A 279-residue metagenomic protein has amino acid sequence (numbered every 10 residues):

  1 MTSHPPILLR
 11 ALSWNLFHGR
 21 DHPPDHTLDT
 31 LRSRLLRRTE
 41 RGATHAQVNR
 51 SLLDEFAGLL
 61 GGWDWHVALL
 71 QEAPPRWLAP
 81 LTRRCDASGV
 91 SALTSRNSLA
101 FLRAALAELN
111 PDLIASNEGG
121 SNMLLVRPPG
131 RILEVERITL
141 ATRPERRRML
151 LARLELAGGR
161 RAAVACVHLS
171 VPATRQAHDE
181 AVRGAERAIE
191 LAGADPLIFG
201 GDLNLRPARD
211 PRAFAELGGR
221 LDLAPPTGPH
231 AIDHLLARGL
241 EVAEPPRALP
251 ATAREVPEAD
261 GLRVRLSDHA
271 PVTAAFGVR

Functional and structural regions predicted by a protein language model:
M1-R84, S91-A104, R279: N-terminal, active-site-proximal structural segment of metallo-dependent hydrolase catalytic domains
I7-R10, E118-S121, R146-L150, A165 (+2 more regions): Residues that flank catalytic or metal-binding motifs in active/ligand-binding sites
A11-L16, F56-L81, L125, A152 (+5 more regions): Active-site beta-strand/loop signature of hydrolases that rely on acidic residues for catalysis
P23, L78-L81, C85-D86, Q176 (+3 more regions): Short glycine-/acidic-enriched loop or helix-start segments at secondary-structure transitions that form or flank
R41-H45, V135-T142, V167-A177: Surface-exposed cleft-lining segments at the edges of enzyme active sites
Q47-F56, A73, N117, R143-R146 (+3 more regions): Soluble or luminal CAZymes and related metallo-dependent hydrolases
Q71-R161, L249: Structured beta-strand-rich core segments of catalytic domains in phosphoester-bond hydrolases
G130-L140, I189-L197, L205-R279: Metal-dependent phosphoester-hydrolase catalytic domains
